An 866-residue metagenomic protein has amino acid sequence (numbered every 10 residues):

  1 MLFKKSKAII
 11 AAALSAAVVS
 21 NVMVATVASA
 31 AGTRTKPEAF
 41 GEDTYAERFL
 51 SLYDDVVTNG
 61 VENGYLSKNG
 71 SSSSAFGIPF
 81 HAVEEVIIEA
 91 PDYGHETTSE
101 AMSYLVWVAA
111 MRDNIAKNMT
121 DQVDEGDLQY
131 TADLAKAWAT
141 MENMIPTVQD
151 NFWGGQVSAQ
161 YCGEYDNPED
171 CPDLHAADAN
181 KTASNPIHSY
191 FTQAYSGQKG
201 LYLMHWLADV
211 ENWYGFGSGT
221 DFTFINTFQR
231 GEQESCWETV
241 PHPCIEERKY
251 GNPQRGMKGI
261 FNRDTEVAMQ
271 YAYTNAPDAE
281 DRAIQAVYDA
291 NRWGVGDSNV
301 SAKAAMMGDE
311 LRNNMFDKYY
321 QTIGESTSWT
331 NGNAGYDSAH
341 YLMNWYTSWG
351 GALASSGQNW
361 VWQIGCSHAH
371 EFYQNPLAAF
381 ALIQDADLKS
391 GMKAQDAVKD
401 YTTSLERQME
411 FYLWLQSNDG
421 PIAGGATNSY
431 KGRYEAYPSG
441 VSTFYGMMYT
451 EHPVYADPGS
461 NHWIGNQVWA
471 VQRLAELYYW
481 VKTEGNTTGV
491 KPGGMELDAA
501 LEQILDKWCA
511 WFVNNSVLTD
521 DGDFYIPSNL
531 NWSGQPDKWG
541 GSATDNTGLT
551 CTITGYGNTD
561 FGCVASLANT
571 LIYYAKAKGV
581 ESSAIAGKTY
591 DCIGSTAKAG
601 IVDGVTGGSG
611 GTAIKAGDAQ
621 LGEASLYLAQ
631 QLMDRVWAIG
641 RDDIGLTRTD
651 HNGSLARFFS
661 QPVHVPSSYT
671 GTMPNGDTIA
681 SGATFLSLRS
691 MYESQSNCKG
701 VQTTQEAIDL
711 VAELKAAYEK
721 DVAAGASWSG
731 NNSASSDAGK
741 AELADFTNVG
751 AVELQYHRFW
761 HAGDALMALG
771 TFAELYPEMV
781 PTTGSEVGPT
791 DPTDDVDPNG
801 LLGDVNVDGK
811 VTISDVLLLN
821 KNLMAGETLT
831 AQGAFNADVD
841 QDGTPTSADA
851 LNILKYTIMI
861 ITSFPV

Functional and structural regions predicted by a protein language model:
L2-A13: Bacterial N-terminal signal peptides that target proteins for export
L14-V22: Hydrophobic core
A25-S29, E786-V866: Cellulosome-associated attachment modules in secreted, modular CAZymes
A30-K136, G294, S298-M306, N359-H368 (+7 more regions): N-terminal module-boundary/linker segments of secreted carbohydrate-active enzymes
E62-S71, N143-T265, T274-D278, N299-H761: Extended ligand-binding clefts on enzyme/binding-domain cores
E89-Q149, W153-A176, D264-R292, S298-S301: General structural concept
V106-K117, Q285-W293, F380-Q384, Q472-T483 (+4 more regions): Short glycine/serine- and small hydrophobic-enriched flexible loop segments
L754-N799: A recurrent domain-boundary module in secreted/ectodomain proteins
